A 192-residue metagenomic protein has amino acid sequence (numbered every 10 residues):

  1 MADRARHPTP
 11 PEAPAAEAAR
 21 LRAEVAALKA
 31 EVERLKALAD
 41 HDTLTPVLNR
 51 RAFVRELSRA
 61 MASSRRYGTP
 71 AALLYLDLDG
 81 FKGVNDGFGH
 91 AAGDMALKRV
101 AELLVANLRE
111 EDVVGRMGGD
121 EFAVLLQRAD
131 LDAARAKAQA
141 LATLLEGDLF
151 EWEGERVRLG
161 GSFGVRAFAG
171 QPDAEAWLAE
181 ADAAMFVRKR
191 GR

Functional and structural regions predicted by a protein language model:
D3, H7-T43, R51-A62, D112-V113 (+1 more regions): Signal-transducing coiled-coil linker helices
R34, A39, R59-A72, L76 (+4 more regions): Nucleotide second-messenger and two-component phosphorelay signaling modules
K36-R55, L76-G89, K98: Conserved nucleotide-binding and Mg2+-coordinating catalytic segments in signaling enzymes
F81, V100, V114, F122 (+1 more regions): Hydrophobic framework residues that shape the active-site pocket of cyclic nucleotide turnover catalytic cores
A96, V124-A140: Short helix/loop segment flanking the catalytic signature motif in cyclic-nucleotide metabolism enzymes
A101-E102, A133-L149: Alpha-helical scaffold within the catalytic cores of cyclic-nucleotide enzymes
R116, E146-G161, W177: Catalytic core regions of nucleotide second-messenger enzymes
R135, Q139, E153, R166-R192: Catalytic-core segments of nucleotide cyclases and related cyclic-nucleotide turnover enzymes
